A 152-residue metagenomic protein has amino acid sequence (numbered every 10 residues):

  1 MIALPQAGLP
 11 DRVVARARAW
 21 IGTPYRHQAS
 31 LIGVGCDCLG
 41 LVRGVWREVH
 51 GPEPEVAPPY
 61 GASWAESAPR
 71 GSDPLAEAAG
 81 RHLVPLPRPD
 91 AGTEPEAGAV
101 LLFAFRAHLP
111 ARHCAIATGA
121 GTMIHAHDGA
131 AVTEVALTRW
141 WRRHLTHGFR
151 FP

Functional and structural regions predicted by a protein language model:
I2-V14, V56-A131, L137, P152: ...with weaker cross-activation on analogous glycine-rich loops/strands in unrelated enzymes
R16-R26: N-terminal capping segment at the start of a domain
P24-I32, P89, R112: Short helix-to-loop capping/linker segments positioned immediately adjacent to catalytic or ligand/cofactor-binding
S30-V49: Active-site nucleophilic cysteine motif
W46-E55, I124: Bacterial peptidoglycan biogenesis and beta-lactam-recognition machinery
L83, H144-L145: A broad structural signal for short, well-ordered beta-strand segments within beta-sheet-rich domains
W141: Disulfide-stabilized, aromatic/cysteine-rich ligand-recognition loop
T146-P152: Low-complexity, Gly/Ser/Thr/Pro-rich intrinsically disordered linker/tail segments
